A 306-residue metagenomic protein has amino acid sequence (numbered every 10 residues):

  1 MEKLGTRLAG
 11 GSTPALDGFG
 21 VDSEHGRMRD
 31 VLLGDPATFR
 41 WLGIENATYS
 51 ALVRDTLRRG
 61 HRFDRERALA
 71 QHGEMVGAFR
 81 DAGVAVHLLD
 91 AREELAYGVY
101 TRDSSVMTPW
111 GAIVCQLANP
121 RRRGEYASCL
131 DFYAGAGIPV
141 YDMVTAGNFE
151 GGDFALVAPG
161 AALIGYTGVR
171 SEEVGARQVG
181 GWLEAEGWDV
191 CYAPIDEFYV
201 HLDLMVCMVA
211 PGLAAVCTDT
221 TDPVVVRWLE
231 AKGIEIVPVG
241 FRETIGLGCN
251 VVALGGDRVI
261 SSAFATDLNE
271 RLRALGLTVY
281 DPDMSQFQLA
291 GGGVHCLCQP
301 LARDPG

Functional and structural regions predicted by a protein language model:
M1-G306: The feature marks the mature, well-folded catalytic cores of soluble enzymes
